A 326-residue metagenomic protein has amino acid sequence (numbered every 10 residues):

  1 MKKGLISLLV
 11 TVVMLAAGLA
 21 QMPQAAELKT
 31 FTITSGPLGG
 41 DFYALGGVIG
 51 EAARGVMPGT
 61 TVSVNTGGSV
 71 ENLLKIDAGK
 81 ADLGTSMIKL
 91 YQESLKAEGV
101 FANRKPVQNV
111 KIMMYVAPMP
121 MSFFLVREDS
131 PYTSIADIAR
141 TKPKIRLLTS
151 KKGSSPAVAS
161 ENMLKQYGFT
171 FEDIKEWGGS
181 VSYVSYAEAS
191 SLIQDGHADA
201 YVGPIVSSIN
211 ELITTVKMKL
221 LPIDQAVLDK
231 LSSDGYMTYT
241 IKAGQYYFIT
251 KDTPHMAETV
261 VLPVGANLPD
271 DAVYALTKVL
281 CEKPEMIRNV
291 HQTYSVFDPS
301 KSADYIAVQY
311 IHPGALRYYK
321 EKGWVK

Functional and structural regions predicted by a protein language model:
M1-L9: Bacterial N-terminal signal peptides that target proteins for export
L15-P23: C-terminal segment of classical bacterial N-terminal signal peptides
L28-S63, M121-S122, V126-D195, K301 (+3 more regions): Bilobed "Venus flytrap"/periplasmic-binding protein-like clamshell domains and structurally analogous long
F31-T34, G50-T66, V70-E71, A78-K80 (+8 more regions): N-terminal secretory/targeting leader peptides
I88-L90, A97-V100, V126, S130 (+1 more regions): Pocket-lining segment of extracytoplasmic ligand-binding domains
N103-S122, Q245-P254: A structural signal for short loop-to-beta-strand junctions that line the ligand-binding cleft of periplasmic/secreted
D137-N162, T238-A307: Ligand-binding clefts/hinges and TM-proximal coupling segments of bilobed small-molecule sensing domains
E188, Q194-D195, A200, I205-T214 (+2 more regions): An extracytoplasmic/periplasmic, membrane-proximal ligand-sensing/linker region
